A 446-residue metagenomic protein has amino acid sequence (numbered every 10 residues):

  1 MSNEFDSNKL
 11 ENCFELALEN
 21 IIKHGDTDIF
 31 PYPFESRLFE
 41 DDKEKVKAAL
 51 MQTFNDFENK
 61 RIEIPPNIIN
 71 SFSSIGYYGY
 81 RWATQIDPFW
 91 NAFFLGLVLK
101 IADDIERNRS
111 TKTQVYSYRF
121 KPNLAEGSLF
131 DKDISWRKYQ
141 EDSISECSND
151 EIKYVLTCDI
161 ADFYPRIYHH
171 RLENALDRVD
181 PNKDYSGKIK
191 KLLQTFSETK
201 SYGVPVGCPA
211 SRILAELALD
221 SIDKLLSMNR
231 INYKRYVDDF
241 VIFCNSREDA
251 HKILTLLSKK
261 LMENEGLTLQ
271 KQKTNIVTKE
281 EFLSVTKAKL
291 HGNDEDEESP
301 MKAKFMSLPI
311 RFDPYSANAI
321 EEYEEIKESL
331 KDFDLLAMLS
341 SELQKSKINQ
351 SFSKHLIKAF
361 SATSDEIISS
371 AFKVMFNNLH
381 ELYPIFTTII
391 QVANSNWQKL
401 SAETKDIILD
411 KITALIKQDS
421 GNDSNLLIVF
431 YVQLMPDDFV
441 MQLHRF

Functional and structural regions predicted by a protein language model:
M1-A175, D180-K183, Q194-C208: Conserved two-metal-ion catalytic palm core of "right-hand" nucleic acid polymerases, unifying RNA-dependent RNA
M1-N20, A288-P309: N-terminal intrinsically disordered, low-complexity tails enriched in polar/charged
A92, R235, N293-E297: Generic structural microfeature
E106, T111, H169-H170, N174-D177 (+4 more regions): General "foldedness" signal
D131-V237, I242-T255, K259, E265 (+2 more regions): Conserved polymerase palm-domain catalytic core
G207, S211, N264-E297: Conserved catalytic core of two-metal-ion nucleotidyltransferases
